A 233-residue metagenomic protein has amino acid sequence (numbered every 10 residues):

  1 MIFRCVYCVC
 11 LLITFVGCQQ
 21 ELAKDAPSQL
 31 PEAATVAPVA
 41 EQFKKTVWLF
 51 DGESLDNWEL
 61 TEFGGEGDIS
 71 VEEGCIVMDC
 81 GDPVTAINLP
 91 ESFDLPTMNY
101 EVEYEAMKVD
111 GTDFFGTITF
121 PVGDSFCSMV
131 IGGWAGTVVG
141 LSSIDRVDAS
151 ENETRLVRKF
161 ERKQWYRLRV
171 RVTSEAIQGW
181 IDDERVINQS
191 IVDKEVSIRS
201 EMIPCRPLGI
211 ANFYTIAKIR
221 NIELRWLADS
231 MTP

Functional and structural regions predicted by a protein language model:
M1-C5: Positively charged n-region of N-terminal signal peptides that target proteins for export
V6-F15: Bacterial N-terminal signal peptides
C18-P233: Carbohydrate-interacting regions of secretory-pathway proteins
